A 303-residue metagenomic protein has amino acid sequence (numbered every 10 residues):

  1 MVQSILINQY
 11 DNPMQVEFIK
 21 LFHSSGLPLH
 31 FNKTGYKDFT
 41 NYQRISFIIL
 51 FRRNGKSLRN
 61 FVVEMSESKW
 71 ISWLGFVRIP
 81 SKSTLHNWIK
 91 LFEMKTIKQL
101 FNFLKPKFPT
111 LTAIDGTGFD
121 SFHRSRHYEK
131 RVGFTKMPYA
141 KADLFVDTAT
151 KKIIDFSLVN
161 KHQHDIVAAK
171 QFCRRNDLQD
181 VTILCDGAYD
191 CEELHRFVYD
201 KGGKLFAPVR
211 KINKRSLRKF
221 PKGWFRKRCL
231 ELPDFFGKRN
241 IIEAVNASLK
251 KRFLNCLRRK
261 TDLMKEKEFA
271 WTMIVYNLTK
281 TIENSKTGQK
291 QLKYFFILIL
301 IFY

Functional and structural regions predicted by a protein language model:
M1-L27, T287-Y303: Charged, often Cys/His-bearing segments associated with DNA-binding zinc-finger transcription factors
I7-R53: Basic, short loop/linker segments at the boundary and entry of helix-turn-helix/winged-helix-like folds
K33-Y42, V132-T135, K260-F269: Structural motif
Y36-K37, L50-R53, N87, M94-D200 (+1 more regions): Polybasic low-complexity intrinsically disordered regions
Y36-Q99, K107: Short, positively charged, Gly/Tyr-enriched micro-motifs that form contact patches at catalytic or ligand/partner
L50, K82, A188-H195, F206 (+3 more regions): Acidic/histidine-rich catalytic cores and adjacent linkers of DNA breakage/strand-transfer/modification proteins
G187-L254: Helix-centered, glycine/charged polyanion-binding patches within enzymatic domains that contact phosphate-containing
L232-Y303: Basic, amphipathic alpha-helical segments enriched in Lys/Arg and hydrophobic/aromatic residues
